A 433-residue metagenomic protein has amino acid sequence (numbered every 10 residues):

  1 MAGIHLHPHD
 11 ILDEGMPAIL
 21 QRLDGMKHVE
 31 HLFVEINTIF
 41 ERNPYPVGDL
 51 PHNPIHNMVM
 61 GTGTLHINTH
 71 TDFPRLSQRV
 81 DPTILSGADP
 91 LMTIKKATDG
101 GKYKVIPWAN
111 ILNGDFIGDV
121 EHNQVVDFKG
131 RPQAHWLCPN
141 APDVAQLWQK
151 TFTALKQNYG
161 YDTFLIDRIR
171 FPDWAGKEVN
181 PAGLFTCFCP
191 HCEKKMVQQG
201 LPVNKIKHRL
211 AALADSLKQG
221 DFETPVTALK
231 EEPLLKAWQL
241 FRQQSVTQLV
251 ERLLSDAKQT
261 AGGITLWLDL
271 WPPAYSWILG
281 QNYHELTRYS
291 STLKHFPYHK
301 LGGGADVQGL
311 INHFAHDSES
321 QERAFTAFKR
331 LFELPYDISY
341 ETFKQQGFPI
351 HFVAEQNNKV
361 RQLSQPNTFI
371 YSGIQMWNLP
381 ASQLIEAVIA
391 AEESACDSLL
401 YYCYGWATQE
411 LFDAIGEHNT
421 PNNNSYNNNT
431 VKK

Functional and structural regions predicted by a protein language model:
M1-G15, W377-N378: Boundary/entry segment of secreted carbohydrate-active catalytic domains
A2-H9, A88-D89, I106-Y159, E251: Active-site-adjacent "subsite" loops/lids of carbohydrate-active enzymes
D10-M26, T62-K96, L147, Q244-R252 (+1 more regions): Aromatic- and glycine-enriched glycan-recognition loops and surfaces that form the carbohydrate-binding subsites
I11-G25, V144-A154, Y275-L286, P380-A390: Short, acidic/polar
P17-R42, L50, N158-D162, T292 (+1 more regions): Catalytic domains of carbohydrate-active enzymes, especially glycoside hydrolases
H31-L85: Aromatic-lined carbohydrate-binding/catalytic grooves of carbohydrate-active enzymes
R131-I350: Polysaccharide-binding and catalytic clefts of secreted carbohydrate-active enzymes
S290, K294-Q308, F343-N419: Substrate-binding cleft of secreted/luminal carbohydrate-active enzymes
